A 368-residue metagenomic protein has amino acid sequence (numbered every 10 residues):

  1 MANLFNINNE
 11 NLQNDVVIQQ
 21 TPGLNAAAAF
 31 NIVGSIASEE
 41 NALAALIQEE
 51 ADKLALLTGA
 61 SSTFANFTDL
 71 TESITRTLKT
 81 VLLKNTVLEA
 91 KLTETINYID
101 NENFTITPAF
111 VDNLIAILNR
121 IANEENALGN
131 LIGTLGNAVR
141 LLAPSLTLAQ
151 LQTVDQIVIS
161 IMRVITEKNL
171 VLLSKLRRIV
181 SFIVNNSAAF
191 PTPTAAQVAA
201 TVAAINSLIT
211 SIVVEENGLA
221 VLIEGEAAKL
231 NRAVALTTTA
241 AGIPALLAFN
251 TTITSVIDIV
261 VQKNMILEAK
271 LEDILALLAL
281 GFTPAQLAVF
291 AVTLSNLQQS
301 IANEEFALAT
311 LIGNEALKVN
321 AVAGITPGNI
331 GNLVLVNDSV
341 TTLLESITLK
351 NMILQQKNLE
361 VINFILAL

Functional and structural regions predicted by a protein language model:
A2-L368: Terminal, low-complexity, charged helical segments
